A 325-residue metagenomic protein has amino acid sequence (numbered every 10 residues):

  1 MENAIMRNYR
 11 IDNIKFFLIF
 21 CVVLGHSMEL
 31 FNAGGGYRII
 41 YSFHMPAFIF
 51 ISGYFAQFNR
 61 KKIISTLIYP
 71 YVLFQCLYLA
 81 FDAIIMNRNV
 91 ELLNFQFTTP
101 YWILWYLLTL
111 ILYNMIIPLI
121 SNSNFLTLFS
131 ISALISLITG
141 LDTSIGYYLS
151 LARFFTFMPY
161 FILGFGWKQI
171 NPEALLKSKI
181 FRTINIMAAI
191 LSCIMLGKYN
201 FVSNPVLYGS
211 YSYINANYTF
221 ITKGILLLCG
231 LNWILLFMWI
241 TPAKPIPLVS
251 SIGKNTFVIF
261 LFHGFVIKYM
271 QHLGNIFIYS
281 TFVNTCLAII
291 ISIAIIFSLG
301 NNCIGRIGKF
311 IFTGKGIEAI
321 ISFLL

Functional and structural regions predicted by a protein language model:
M1-L325: Alpha-helical transmembrane segments and their immediate juxtamembrane cytosolic regions
